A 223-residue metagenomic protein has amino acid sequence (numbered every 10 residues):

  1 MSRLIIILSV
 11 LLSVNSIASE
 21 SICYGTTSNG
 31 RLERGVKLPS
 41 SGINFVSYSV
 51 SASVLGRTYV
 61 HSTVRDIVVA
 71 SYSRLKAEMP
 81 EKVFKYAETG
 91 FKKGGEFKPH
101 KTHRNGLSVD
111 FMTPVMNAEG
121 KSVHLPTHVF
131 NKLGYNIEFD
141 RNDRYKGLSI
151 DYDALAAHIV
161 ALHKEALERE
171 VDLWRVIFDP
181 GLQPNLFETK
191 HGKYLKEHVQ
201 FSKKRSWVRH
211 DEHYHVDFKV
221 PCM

Functional and structural regions predicted by a protein language model:
M1-I7: Sec-dependent signal peptide recognition, specifically the positively charged N-region followed immediately by
S13-N15: N-terminal signal peptide c-region/cleavage motif recognized by signal peptidases
S19-Y86, D151-L167, L173: Active-site acidic/histidine clusters and adjacent loop/turn architecture that either coordinate catalytic ions
I67-K98, R175-F201: Extended, low-complexity, intrinsically disordered C-terminal regulatory tails of eukaryotic serine/threonine kinases
P80-K82, N105-V109, H210-Y214: Envelope-exposed proteins and targeting segments
K85-A87, S108-P114, I177, H215-D217: Soluble periplasmic/extracytoplasmic beta-strand elements of cell-envelope proteins
F91-N142: Acidic/His-rich structured neighborhood in mature extracellular/periplasmic domains
K121-M223: Catalytic cores and adjacent binding grooves of peptidoglycan-active enzymes
